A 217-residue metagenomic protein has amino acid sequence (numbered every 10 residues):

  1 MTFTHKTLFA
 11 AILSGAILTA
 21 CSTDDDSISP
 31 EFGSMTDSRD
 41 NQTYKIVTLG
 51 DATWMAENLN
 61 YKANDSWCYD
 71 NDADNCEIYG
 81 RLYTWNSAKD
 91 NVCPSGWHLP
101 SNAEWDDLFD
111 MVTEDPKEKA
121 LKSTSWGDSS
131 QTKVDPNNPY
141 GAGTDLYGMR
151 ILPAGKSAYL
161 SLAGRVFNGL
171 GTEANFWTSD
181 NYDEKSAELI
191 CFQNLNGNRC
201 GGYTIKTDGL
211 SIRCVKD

Functional and structural regions predicted by a protein language model:
M1-F9: Bacterial N-terminal signal peptides that target proteins for export
S14-G15: Repetitive helical segments and hydrophobic/amphipathic motifs
L18-A20: C-terminal motif of bacterial Sec signal peptides marking the signal peptidase cleavage site
T23-D217: Conserved positions within compact, well-structured domain cores
